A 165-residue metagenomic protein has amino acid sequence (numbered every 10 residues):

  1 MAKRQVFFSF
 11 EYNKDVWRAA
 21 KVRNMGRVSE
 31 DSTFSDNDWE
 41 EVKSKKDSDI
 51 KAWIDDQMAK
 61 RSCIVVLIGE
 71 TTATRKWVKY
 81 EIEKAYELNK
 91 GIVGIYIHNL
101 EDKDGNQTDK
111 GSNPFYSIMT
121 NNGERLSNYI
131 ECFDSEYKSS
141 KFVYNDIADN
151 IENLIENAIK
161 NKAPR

Functional and structural regions predicted by a protein language model:
M1-K60, D149-R165: Conserved N-terminal substructure of TIR/SEFIR domains
Q5-F7, R18, K103-R165: C-terminal interaction surface of TIR/SEFIR-family domains
K21-N24, K79-I82, Q107-K110: Short, glycine/charged-enriched secondary-structure capping and boundary segments
G26-S29, W53, K84-E87, N113-P114: Short, low-complexity, polar/charged sequence segments that are solvent-exposed and flexible
F34-D36, G94, E131: Structural signal for conserved beta-strand scaffold positions within catalytic alpha/beta enzyme cores
E40-S48, I68-T72, N99-G105, Y129-F133: Low-complexity, flexible helical/coil segments
I50-V66, Y116-L126: A broadly tuned preference for mixed-charge, low-complexity surface segments
M58-E101: Conserved beta-strand-loop-alpha-helix hinge of the TIR/SEFIR fold
